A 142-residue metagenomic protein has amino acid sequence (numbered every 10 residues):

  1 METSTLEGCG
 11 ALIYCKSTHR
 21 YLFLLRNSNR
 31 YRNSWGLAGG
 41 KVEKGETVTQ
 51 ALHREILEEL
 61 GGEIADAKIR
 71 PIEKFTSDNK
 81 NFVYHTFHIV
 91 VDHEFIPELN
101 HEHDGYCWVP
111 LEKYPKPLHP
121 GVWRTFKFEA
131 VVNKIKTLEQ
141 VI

Functional and structural regions predicted by a protein language model:
M1-L22: Conserved N-terminal beta-strand and adjoining loop/helix that marks the start of the Nudix/MutT-like hydrolase domain
L6-E7, S17, E73-P97, E102 (+2 more regions): Active-site-adjacent beta-strand/loop module that shapes the phosphate/pyrophosphate-binding cleft
H19-E59: Conserved Nudix-box catalytic region and its N-terminal flanking loop in Nudix hydrolases and closely related
A38, K44, H88, H119 (+1 more regions): Functional cleft and adjacent loop/helix regions within the main domain that mediate ligand binding or catalysis
K41, K113-Y114: Short, well-ordered alpha-helical scaffold segment located in the soluble/lumenal catalytic or ligand-binding core
E63-E73: A short coil-to-beta-strand element that immediately follows conserved catalytic motifs
G121-I142: Charged phosphate-binding loop/patch that engages nucleotide di/tri-phosphates or the phosphate backbone of nucleic
